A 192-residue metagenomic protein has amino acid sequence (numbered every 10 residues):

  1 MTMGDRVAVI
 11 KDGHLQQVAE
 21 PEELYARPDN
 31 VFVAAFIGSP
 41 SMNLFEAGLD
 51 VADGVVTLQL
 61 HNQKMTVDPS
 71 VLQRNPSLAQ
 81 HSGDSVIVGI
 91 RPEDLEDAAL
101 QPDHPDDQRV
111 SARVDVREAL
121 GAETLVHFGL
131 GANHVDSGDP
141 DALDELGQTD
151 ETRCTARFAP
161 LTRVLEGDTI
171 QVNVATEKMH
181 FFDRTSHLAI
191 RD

Functional and structural regions predicted by a protein language model:
M1-M65, E93: Internal alpha/beta loop-helix hairpins
M42, V51-D192: Non-catalytic connector elements of ABC transporters
